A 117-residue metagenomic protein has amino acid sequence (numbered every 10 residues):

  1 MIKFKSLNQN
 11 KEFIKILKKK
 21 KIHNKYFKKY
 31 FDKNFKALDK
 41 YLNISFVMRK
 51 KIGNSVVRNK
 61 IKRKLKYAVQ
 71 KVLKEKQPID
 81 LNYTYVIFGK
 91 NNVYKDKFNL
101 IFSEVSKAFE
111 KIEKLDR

Functional and structural regions predicted by a protein language model:
M1-R117: Positively charged, solvent-exposed patches that mediate nucleic-acid binding
